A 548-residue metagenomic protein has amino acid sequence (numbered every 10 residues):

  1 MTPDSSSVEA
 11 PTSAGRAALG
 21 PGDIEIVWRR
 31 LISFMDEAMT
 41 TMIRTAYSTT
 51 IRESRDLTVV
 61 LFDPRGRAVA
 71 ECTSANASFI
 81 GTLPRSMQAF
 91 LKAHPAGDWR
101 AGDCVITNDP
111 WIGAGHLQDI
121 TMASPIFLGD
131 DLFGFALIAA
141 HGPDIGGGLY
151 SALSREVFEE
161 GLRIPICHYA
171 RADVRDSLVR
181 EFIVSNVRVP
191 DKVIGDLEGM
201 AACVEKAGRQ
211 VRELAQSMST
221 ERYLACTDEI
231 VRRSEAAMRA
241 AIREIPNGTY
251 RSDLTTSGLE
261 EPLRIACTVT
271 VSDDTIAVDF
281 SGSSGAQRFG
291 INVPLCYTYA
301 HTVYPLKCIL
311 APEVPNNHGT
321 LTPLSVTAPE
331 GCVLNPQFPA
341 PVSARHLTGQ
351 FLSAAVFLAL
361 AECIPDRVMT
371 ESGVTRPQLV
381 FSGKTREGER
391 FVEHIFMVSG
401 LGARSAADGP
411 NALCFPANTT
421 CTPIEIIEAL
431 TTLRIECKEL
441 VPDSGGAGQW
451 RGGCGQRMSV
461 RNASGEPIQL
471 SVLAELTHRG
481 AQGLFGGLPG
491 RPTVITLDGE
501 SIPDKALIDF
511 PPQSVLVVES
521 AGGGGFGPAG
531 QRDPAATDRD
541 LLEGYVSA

Functional and structural regions predicted by a protein language model:
P3-A101, I106-L128, L132-A548: Glycine/proline-enriched, intrinsically flexible loops and inter-domain linkers
